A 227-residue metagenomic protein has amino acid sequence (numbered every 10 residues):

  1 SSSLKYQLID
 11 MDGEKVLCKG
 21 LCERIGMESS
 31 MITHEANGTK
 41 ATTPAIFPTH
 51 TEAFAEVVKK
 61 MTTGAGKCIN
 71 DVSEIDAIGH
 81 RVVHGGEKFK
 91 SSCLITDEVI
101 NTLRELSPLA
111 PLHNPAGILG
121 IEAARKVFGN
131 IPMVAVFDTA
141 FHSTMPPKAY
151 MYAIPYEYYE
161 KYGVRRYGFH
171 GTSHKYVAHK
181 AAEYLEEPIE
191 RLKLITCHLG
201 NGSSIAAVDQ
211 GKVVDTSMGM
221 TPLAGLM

Functional and structural regions predicted by a protein language model:
S3-F47, G219: Short glycine-rich, Thr/Ser-proximal phosphate-binding strand/loop in the N-terminal lobe of ATP-dependent enzymes
K60-I75, E183-P188: Phosphate/pyrophosphate-binding loops at sites that engage ATP/ADP/AMP, CoA/4′-phosphopantetheine, polyphosphate
K67-H113, V134, A140-A149: Short beta-strand-loop/turn "lid" adjacent to the catalytic site in phosphate-handling enzymes
H80, P111-N114, P132-F137, I195-C197 (+2 more regions): General beta-strand structural signal in soluble alpha/beta enzymes
L103-N114, I131, E160-G171: Flexible, glycine/proline-enriched loop segments at strand-loop-helix junctions that form or flank small-ligand binding
L119, F128-N130, L194, S204: Non-transmembrane, aqueous-exposed alpha-helical and coiled segments at domain scale
F141-M227: Glycine-rich phosphate-binding loop of actin/hexokinase-like ATP-binding domains
